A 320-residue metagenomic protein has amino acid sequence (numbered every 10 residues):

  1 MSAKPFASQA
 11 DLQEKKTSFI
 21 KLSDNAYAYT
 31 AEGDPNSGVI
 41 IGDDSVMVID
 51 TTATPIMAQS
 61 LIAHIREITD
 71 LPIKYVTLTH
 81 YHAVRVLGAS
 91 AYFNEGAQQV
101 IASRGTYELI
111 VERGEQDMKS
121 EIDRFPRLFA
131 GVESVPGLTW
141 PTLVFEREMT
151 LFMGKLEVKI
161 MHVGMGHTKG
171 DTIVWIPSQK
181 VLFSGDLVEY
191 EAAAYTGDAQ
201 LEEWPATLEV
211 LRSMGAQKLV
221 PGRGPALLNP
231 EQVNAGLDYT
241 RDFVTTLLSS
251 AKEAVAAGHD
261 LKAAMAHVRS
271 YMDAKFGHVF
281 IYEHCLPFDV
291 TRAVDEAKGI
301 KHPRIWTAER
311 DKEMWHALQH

Functional and structural regions predicted by a protein language model:
A3, A257-H320: C-terminal regulatory/interaction regions
F19-H64, T172-S184: Conserved beta-strand hairpin/beta-sheet module of binuclear metal-dependent hydrolase folds, prominently
N25, I40, D50, I65 (+10 more regions): Divalent metal-coordination and catalytic microenvironments
I49-T51, K74-H82, I101-R104, V163 (+2 more regions): Active-site neighborhood of phospho(di)ester-bond hydrolases with catalytic His/Asp-centered motifs
I56, Y81-V86, Y107-V111, T168-D171 (+2 more regions): Active-site environment of divalent metal-dependent phosphoester hydrolases
A63-L143, T150, K169: Active-site HxH/HxHxD metal-binding segment of metal-dependent hydrolases
V144-I176: Core dinuclear metal-dependent hydrolase active-site scaffold
W175, E203-A263, H267: Divalent-metal (often Zn2+) His-rich catalytic cores of metallo-beta-lactamase-fold enzymes
